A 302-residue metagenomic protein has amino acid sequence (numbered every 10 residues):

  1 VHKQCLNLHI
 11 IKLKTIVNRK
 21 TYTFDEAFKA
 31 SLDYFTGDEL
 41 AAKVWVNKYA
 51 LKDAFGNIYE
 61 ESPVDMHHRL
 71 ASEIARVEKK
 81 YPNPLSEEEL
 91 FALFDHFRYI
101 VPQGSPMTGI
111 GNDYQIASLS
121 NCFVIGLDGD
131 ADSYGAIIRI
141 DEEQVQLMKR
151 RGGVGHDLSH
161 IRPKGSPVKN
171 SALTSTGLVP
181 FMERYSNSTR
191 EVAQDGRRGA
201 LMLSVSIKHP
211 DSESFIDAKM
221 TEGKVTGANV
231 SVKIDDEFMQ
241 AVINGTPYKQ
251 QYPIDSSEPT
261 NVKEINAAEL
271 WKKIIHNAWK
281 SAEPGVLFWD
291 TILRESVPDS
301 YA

Functional and structural regions predicted by a protein language model:
H2-A302: Extended catalytic cores of very large enzyme megasubunits
